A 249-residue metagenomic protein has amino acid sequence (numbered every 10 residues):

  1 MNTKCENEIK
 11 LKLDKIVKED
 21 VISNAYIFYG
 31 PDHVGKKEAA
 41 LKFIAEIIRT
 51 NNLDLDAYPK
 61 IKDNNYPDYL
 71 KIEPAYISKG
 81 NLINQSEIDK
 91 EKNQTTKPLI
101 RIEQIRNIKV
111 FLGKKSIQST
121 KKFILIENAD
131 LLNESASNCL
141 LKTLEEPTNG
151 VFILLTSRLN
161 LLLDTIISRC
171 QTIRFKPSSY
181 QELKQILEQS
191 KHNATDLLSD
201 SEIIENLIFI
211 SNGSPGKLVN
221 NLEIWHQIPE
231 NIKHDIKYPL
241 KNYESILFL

Functional and structural regions predicted by a protein language model:
M1-K62, N149-G150, R158-L249: Charged, glycine-rich active-site and insertion segments that engage polyanionic ligands
M1-S135: Clamp-loader machinery-focused feature within the broader ASCE/P-loop NTPase space
V110, K142, S168: Conserved adenine-binding aromatic site and its adjacent loop/helix in ATP-hydrolyzing domains
G113, N138-L154: Conserved catalytic/switch belt of AAA+ P-loop NTPases
L125, L154-L155: Conserved SAM-binding loop
N128-L132, P147, L159: Conserved Walker B
